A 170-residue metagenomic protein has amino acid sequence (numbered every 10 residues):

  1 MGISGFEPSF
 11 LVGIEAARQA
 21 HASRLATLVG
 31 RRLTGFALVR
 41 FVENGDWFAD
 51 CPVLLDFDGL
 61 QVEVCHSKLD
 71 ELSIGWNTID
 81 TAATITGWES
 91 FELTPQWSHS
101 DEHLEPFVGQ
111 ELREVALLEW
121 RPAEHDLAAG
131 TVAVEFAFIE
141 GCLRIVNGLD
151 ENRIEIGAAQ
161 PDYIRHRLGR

Functional and structural regions predicted by a protein language model:
M1-R170: Surface-exposed, interaction-prone regions used to assemble/regulate multi-protein complexes
